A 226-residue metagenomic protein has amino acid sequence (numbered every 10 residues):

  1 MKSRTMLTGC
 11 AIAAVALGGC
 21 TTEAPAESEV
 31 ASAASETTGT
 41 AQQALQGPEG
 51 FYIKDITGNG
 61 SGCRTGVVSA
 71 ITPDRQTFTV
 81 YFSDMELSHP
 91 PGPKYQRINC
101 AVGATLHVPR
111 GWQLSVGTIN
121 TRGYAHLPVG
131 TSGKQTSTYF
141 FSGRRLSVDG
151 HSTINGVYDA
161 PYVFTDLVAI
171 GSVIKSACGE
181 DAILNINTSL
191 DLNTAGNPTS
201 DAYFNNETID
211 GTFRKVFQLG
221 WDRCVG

Functional and structural regions predicted by a protein language model:
M1-C10: Bacterial N-terminal signal peptides that target proteins for export
L17-G19: C-terminal motif of bacterial Sec signal peptides marking the signal peptidase cleavage site
T21-E23: Bacterial signal peptide processing site
T37-P90: N-terminal leader/pro-regions and domain N-caps
T79-Y81, D159-F204: Cysteine-clustered segments with highest specificity for TGF-beta superfamily mature ligands
S88-R97, T105-S115, H126-P128: Short, solvent-exposed beta-strand/turn "edge" segments of beta-rich domains on protein surfaces
G117-I170: An exposed acidic His-Trp-rich patch
L192-G226: Proprotein-processing/basic-patch segments
